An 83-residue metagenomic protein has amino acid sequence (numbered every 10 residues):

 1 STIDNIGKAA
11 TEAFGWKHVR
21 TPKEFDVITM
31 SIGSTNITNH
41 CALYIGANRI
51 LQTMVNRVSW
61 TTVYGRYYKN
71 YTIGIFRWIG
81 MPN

Functional and structural regions predicted by a protein language model:
S1-W60, Y64-G65, W78-M81: ...with weaker cross-activation on analogous glycine-rich loops/strands in unrelated enzymes
R66-Y71: Flexible glycine-rich active-site/ligand-binding loops centered on an Asp-His dyad
